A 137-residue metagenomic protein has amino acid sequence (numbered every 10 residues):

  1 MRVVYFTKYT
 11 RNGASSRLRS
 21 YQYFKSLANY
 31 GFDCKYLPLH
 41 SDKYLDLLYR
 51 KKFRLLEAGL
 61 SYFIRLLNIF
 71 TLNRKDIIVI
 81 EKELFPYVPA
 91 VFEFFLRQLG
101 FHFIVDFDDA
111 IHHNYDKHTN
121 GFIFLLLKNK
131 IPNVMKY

Functional and structural regions predicted by a protein language model:
M1-L39: N-terminal subdomain of nucleotide-sugar transferases
K35-L45, D108-H113: Short connector loops at secondary-structure junctions
D42-G59: N-terminal beta-loop-helix "entrance" segment that forms/cooperates in small-molecule cofactor or anionic ligand
L47-Y49, N114-N120: Short acidic, glycine/proline-rich loop/turn micro-motifs
F63-R74, V88-V105, I111-H112, G121-Y137: Membrane-proximal helix-turn-helix segments that form the acceptor-binding/catalytic region of lipid-linked
I80-P86: Short His-centered aromatic/hydrophobic patch
